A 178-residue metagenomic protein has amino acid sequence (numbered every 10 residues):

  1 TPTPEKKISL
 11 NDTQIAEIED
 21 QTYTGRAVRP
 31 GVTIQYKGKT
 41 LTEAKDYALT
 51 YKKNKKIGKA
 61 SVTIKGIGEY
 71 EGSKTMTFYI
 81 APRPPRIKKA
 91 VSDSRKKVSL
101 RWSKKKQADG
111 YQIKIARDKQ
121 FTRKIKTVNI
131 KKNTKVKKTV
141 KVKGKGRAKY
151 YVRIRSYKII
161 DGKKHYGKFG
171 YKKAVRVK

Functional and structural regions predicted by a protein language model:
P2-L10, I80-R86, R176-K178: Extracellular interdomain linker/stem segments of modular secreted and single-pass surface proteins
P4-K39: Solvent-exposed, low-complexity, repeat-rich "mucin-like" stalks and linkers
Q35, I113-D118, R153-Y157: Predominantly extracellular/luminal cell-surface or secreted proteins
Y36-S73: Serine/threonine-rich, repeat-prone extracellular segments and beta-strand-based repeat modules of secreted/surface
K96-Q107: Conserved aromatic anchor
A108-T127: Extracellular low-complexity, O-glycosylation-prone stalks/linkers
V142-K164: Beta-strand-rich modules
I160-K178: Extracellular fibronectin type III
